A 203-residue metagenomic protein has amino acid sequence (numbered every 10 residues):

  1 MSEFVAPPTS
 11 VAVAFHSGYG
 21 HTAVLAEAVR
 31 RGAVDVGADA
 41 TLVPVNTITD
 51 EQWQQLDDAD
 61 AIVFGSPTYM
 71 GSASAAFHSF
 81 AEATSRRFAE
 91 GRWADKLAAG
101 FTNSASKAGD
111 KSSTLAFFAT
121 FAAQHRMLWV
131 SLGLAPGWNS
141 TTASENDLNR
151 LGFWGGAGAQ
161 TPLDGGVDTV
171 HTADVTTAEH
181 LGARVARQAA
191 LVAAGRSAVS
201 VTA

Functional and structural regions predicted by a protein language model:
M1-W93, D164-A203: N-terminal beta1-alpha1-beta2 submodule of the flavodoxin-like/Rossmannoid cofactor-binding fold
Y19-H21, S66, S72, D110 (+3 more regions): Gly/Ser/Thr-rich helix-start
G71-S72, E90, D95, N103 (+2 more regions): Generic structural "secondary-structure junction" signal
A98-N149: Short, glycine-/small-residue-rich phosphate/pyrophosphate-handling segment
F101-N103, T161-V167: Short, local alpha-helical segments
S144-T161: Short glycine/proline-rich, acidic loop/turn segments that cap or connect secondary-structure elements
